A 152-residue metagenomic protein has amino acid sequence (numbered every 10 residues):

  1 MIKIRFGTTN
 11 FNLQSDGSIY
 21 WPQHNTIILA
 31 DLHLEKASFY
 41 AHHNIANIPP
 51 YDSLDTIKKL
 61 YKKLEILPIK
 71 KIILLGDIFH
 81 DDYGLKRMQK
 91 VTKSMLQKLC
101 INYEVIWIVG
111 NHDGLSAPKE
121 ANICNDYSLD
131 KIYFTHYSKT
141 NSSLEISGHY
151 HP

Functional and structural regions predicted by a protein language model:
M1-N25: Zn-dependent metallo-beta-lactamase
S15, V109, H136: Short loop/edge segments at beta-strand edges and connector loops that shape dinucleotide/nucleotide cofactor-binding
Y20, T26-L29, Y133, L144: Conserved beta-strand elements of the Class I
Y20-P22, E65-P68, C100-I101, K139-S142: Flexible, charged surface loops at secondary-structure boundaries
Q23, A37-A41, S143-I146: A short, polar/proline- and glycine-enriched secondary-structure boundary/capping micro-motif
I27-L29, E35-D130: Core catalytic region of metal-dependent phosphoesterases/phosphodiesterases, especially metallo-beta-lactamase-like
L34-E35, T140: Active-site/binding-pocket entry motifs
N122-P152: Conserved beta-sheet core of the metallophosphoesterase superfamily
